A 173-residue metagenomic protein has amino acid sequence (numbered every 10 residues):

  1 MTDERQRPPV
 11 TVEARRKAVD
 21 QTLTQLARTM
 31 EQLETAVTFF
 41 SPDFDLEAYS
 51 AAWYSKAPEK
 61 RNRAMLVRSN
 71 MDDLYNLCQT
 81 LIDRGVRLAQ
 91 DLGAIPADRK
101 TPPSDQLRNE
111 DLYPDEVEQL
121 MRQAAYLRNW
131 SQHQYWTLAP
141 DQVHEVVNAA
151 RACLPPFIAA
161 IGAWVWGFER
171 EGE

Functional and structural regions predicted by a protein language model:
T2-E173: Solvent-exposed interaction patches of small proteins and small membrane subunits
